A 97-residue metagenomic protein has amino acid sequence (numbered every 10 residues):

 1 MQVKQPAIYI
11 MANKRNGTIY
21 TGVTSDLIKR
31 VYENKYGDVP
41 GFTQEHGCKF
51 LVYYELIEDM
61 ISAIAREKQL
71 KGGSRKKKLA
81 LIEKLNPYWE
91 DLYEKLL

Functional and structural regions predicted by a protein language model:
M1-P40, Q44-L56, I61-K68, L81-L97: GIY-YIG nuclease catalytic motif and its immediate N-terminal context
G72-R75: A common structural junction motif
